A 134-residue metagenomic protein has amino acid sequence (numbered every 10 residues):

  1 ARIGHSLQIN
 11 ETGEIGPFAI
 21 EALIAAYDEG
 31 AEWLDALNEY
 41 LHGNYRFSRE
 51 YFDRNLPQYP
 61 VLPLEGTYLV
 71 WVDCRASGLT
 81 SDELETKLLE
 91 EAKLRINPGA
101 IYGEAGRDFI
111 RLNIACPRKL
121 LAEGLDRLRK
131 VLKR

Functional and structural regions predicted by a protein language model:
A1-H42, L132: Conserved core segment of the aminotransferase class I/II
P17-I20, I24, E39-R49, V61-C74: Conserved glycine-rich beta-strand-loop-beta hairpin in the small C-terminal domain of fold type I
D28, D73-R75, A115-P117: Residue-level recognition of strand-loop junctions within catalytic nucleotide-signaling folds
Q58-Y59, G99-I101: Short, solvent-exposed loop/turn elements at beta->coil junctions and helix N-caps that rim active or binding pockets
K87-I96, Y102-R134: PLP-dependent enzyme catalytic core of the Aspartate aminotransferase-like
